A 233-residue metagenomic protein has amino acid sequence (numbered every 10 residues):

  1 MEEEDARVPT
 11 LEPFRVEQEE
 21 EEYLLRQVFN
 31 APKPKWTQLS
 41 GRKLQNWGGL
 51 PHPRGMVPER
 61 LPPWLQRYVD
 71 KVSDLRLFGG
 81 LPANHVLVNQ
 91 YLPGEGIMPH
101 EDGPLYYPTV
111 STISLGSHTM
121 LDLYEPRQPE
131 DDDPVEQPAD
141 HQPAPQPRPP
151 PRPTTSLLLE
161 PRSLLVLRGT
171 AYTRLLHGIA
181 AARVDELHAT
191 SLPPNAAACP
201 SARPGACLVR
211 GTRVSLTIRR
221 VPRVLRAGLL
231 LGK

Functional and structural regions predicted by a protein language model:
M1-K233: Non-heme Fe(II) oxygenase metal-center motifs and adjacent flexible, charged/small-residue loops
